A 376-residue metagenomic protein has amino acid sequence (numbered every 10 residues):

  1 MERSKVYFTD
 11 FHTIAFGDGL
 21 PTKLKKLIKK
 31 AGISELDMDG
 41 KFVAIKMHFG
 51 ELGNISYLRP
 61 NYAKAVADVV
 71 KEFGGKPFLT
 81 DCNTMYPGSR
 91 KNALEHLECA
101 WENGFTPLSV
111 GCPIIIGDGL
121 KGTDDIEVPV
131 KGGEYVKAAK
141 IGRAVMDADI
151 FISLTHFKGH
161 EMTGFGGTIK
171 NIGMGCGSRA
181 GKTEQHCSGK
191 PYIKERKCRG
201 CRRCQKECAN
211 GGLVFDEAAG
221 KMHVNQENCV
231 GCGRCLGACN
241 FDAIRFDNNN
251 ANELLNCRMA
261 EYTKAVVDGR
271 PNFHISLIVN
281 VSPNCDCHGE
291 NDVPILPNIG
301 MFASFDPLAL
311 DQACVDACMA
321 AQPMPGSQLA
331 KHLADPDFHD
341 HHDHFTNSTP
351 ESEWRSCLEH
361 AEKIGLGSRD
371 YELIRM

Functional and structural regions predicted by a protein language model:
E2-M47, L52-N54, L58-Y62, F73-T80 (+1 more regions): Extended, low-polarity segments enriched in aliphatic/aromatic residues
A67-D68: Terminal amphipathic helices with adjacent charged low-complexity linkers/tails
